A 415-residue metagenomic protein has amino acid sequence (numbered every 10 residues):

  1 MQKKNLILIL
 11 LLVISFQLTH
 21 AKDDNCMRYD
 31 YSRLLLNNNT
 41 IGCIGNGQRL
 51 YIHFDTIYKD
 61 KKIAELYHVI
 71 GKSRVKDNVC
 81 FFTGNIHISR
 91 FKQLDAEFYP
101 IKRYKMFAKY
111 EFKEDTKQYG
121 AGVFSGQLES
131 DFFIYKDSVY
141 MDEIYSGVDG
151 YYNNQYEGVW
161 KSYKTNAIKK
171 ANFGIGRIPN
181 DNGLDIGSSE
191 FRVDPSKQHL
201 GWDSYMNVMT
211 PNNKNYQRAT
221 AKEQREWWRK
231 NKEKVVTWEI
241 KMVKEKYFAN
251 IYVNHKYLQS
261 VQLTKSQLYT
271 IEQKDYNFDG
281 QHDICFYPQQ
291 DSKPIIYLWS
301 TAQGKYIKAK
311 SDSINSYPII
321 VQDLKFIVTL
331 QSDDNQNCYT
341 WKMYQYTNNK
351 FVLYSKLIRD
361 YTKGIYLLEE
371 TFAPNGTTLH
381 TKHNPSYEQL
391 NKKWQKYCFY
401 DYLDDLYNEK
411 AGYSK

Functional and structural regions predicted by a protein language model:
M1-C26: Bacterial Sec-dependent N-terminal signal peptides
K22-L66, K214-K274, P385-K415: Terminal domain-start segments
D24-N182, I186-N231: Central antiparallel beta-sheet cores of small beta-barrel/beta-sandwich binding domains
S146-V243, F326-K415: Acidic, small-residue rich beta-repeat scaffolds with periodic aromatic anchors
K234-E239, Y276-Q289, L324-L330: Acidic/hydrophobic-patterned starts of short beta strands in beta-sheet-rich repeat architectures
N254, S292-A309, M343-N348: Beta-propeller blade repeat segments, especially FG-GAP/WD-type strand-to-loop junctions in 6- to 7-bladed propeller
S266-Y276, I314-K325: Beta-propeller blade termini
I307-S313, L353-I358: Beta-propeller fold detector
